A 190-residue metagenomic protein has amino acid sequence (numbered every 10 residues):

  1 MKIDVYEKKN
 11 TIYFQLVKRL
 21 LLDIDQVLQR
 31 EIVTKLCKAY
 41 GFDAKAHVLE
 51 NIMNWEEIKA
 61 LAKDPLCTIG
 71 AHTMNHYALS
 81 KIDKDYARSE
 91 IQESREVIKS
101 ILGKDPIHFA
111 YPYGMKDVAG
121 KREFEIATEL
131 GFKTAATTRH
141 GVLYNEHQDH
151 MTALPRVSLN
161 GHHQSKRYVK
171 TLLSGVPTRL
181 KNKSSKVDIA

Functional and structural regions predicted by a protein language model:
M1-D64: Extended, charge-rich helix/loop segments that form flexible, surface "patches" used to engage negatively charged
L22-A44, T68-T73, Y77, K84-G114: CE4/NodB-like, metal-dependent polysaccharide N-deacetylase domain that modifies extracellular/periplasmic N-acetylated
H47, T73-H76, Q148, A153: A generic, residue-level signal for flexible/boundary positions that often mark functional hotspots
N54, N75, G120: Residue-level signal for threonine
K63-D64, K81-A190: C-terminal active-site subregion of NodB/CE4 polysaccharide deacetylases
